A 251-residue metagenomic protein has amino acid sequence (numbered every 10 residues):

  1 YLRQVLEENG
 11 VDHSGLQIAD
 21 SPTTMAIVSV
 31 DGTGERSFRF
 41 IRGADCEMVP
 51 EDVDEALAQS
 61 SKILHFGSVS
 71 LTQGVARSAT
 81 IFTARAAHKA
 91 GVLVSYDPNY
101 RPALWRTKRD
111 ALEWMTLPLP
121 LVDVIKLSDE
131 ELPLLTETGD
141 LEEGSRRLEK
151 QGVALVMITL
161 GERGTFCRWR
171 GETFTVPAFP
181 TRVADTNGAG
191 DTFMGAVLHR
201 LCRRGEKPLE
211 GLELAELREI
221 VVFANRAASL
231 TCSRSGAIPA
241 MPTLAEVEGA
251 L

Functional and structural regions predicted by a protein language model:
Y1-S68, E248-L251: Conserved N-terminal subdomain of the carbohydrate kinase-like
Q4-E8, D31-G34, A111-M115, E143-S145 (+1 more regions): Short, hinge-like loop/turn segments at secondary-structure boundaries
V11, V92, A237: Short glycine/serine/threonine/alanine-rich loop segments
T23-T24, S68-T72, A228, R234-A237: Glycine-rich phosphate/pyrophosphate-binding beta-alpha loops
G43-E51, L104-D110, T138, L209-E210: Short gly/ser/thr-rich secondary-structure transition/capping motifs
V53-D54, M115, G144, V183: Acidic, amphipathic alpha-helical patches
V69-R147, A154-L155, E162-T165: Conserved beta-alpha-beta core of the PfkB/ribokinase-like small-molecule kinase fold
R85-A86, E137-L251: Conserved phosphate-binding/catalytic region of the ribokinase-like
